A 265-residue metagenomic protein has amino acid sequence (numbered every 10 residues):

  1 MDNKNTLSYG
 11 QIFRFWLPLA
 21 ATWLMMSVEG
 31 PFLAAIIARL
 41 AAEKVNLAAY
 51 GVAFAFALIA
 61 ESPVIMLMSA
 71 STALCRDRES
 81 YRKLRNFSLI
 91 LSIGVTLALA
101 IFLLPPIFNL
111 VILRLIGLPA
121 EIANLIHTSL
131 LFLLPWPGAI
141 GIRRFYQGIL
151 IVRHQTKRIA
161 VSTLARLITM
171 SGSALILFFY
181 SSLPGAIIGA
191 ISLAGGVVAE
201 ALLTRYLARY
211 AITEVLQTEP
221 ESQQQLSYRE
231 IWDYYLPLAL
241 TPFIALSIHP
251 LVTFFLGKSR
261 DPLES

Functional and structural regions predicted by a protein language model:
M1-N3, L7, Q11, L17-P18 (+2 more regions): C-terminal transmembrane helix end/exit motif
Y9, F13, G51, S80-G94 (+2 more regions): Interfacial transmembrane-helix starts/ends
Q11-R14, A34-L58, E121-L125, A186-I187 (+4 more regions): Interfacial/gating helices of multi-pass transporter permease domains
A49-A100, R143-I151, S265: Small-residue-rich hydrophobic transmembrane alpha-helices
L97-H127: Short membrane-interface helical motifs at transmembrane helix boundaries in multi-pass membrane transporters
A120-R143: Alpha-helical transmembrane segments of multi-pass membrane proteins
S129, S162-I176, Y180-T213: Hydrophobic alpha-helical transmembrane segments
A139-V161: Membrane-interface junctions at transmembrane-helix termini in multi-pass inner-membrane proteins
